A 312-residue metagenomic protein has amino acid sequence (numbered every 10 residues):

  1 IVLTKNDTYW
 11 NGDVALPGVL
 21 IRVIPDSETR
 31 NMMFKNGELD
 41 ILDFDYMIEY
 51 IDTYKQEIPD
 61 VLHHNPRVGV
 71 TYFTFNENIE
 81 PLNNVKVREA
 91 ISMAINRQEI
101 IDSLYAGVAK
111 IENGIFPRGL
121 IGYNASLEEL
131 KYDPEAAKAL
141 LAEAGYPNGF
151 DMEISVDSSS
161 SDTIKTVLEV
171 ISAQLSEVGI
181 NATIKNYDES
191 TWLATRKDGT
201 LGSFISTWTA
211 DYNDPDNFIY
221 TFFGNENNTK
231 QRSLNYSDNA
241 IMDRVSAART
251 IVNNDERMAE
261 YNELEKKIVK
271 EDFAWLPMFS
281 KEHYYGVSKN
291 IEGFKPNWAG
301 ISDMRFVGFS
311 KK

Functional and structural regions predicted by a protein language model:
V2, L20-V23, D40-D45, L62-N65 (+8 more regions): Structural recognition of the beta-strand scaffold that forms the well-ordered cores of secreted hydrolase catalytic
V2-K5, L62-H63, L82-A173, S237-A240 (+3 more regions): Append "and occasionally in soluble cytosolic enzymes with long acidic Gly/Pro-rich linkers
N6-T53, N181: Ligand-site clamp/hinge motif
Y9-L16, D52-V68, T74-V85, L120-A136 (+4 more regions): Short, solvent-exposed loop/beta-turn-alpha elements that line the ligand-binding surface or hinge of extracytoplasmic
E28-M33, Y46-E57, F73-T74, P81 (+3 more regions): Pocket-flanking alpha-helical
D102, E143-S159, T200, F204-W208 (+1 more regions): Bilobed periplasmic-binding protein-like "clamshell/Venus-flytrap" ligand-binding domains
A142-D211, S233, H283: Ligand/substrate-recognition segments at binding pockets and active sites
